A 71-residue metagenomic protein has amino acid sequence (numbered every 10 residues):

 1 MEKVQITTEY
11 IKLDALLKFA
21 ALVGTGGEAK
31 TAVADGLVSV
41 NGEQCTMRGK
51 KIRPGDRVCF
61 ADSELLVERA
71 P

Functional and structural regions predicted by a protein language model:
M1-I11: A detector for short, charged/polar N-terminal pre-domain segments
E2, G36, A61-L65: Generic structural motif recognizing short loop/turn segments at the entrances and edges of beta-strands
I11-P54: A basic, amphipathic helix-loop patch mediating RNA/tRNA/ribosome contacts
E43-P71: C-terminal structural segments of small proteins and small subunits
